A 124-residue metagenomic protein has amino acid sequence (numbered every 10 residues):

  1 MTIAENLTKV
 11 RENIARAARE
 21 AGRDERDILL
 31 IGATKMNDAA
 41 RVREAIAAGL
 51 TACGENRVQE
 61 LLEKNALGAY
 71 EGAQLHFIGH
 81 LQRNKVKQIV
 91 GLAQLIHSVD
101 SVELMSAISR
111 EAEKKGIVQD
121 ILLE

Functional and structural regions predicted by a protein language model:
M1-E124: Conserved alpha/beta-domain cores
